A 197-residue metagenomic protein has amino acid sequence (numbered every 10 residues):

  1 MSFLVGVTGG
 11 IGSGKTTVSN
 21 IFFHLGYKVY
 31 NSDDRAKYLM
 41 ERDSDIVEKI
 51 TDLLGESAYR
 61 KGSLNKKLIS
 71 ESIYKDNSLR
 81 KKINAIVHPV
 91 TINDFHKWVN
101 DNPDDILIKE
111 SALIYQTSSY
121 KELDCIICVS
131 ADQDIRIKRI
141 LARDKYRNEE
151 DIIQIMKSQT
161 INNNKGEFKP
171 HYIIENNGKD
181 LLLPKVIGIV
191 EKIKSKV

Functional and structural regions predicted by a protein language model:
V5-V7: Hydrophobic anchor at the beta1->P-loop junction of P-loop NTPases
G10: P-loop (Walker A) phosphate-binding loop of NTP-binding proteins
S13: ATP-binding Walker
T16: Walker A/P-loop
F23-S32, S44-D45: Post-Walker A helix-loop "phosphate-sensing" segment adjacent to the P-loop in P-loop NTPases
D34-P103: ATP-dependent small-molecule kinase phosphotransfer cores that center on conserved nucleotide phosphate-binding segments
N93-D101, I106-A142: ATP-dependent NMP and nucleoside kinases share a basic, alpha-helical "lid"
D94, K121-E122, R143-K194: Small-molecule kinase domains that catalyze NTP-dependent phosphoryl transfer to phosphate-bearing small molecules
